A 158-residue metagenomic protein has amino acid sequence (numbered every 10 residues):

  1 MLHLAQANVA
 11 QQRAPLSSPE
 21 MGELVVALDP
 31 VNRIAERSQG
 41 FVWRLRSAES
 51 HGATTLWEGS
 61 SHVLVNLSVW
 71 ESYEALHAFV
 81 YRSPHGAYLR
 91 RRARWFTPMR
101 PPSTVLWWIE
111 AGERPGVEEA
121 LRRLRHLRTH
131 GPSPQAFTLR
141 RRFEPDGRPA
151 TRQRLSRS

Functional and structural regions predicted by a protein language model:
M1-S61, A75, P102-S158: Short S/T/G/P-rich N-terminal loop/turn motif that feeds into the first structured element of a domain
S61-H62, V80: Soluble secreted/lumenal catalytic domains with histidine-centered metal-binding or acid-base catalytic motifs
L64-L67: Extended, compositionally biased
W70: Exposed, tryptophan/tyrosine-rich binding patches on extracellular proteins that engage cell-surface glycans
Y73-P101: An amphipathic, aromatic/His-enriched active-site/gating alpha helix that lines ligand/cofactor pockets
